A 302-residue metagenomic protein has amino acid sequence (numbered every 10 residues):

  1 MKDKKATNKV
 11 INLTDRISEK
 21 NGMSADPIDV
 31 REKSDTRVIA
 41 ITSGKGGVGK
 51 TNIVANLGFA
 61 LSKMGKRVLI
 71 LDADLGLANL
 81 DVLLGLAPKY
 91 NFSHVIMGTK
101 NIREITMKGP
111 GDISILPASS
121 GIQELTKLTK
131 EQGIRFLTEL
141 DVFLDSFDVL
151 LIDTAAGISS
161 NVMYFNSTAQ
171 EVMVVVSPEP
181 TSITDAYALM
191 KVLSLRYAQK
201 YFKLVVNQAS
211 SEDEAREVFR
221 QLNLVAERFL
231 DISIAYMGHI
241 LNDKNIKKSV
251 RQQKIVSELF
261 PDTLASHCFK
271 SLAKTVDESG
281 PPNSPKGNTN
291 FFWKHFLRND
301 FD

Functional and structural regions predicted by a protein language model:
M1-K45: Extreme N-terminal, non-catalytic leader segments that precede Walker-type/kinase nucleotide-binding cores
V38-I102, L151: Walker A/P-loop NTP-binding active-site region of P-loop NTPases, recognizing the glycine-rich GxxxxGKT/S
A73-D145, V250-Q252: P-loop/Walker-type NTP enzyme "switch/lid" segment
E139-S146, S159-T181: Inter-motif core of Ras-like GTPase G domains
S177-P178, F202-E217, G238-I246, L259-P261: G-domain G4 guanine-recognition motif of GTPases
I183-A198: Conserved C-terminal guanine-recognition region of P-loop GTPase G domains, centered on the G4
L230-F260, C268-S271: Beta-strand-loop-alpha "switch" segments that mediate conformational coupling across diverse proteins
V256-D302: NTP-binding/hydrolysis catalytic cores, primarily Walker-type P-loop NTPases
